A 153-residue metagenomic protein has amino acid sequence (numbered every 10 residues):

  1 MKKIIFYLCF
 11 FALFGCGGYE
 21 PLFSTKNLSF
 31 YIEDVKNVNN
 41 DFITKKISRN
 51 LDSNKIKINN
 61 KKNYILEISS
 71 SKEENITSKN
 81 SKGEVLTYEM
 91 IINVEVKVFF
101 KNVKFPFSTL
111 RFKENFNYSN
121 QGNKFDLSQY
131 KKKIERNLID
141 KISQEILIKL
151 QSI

Functional and structural regions predicted by a protein language model:
I4-L13: Sec-dependent N-terminal signal peptides
L13-I32: Bacterial Sec signal peptide processing site at the extreme N-terminus
E20-F23, D41, N59, E74-K79: Acidic, polar-rich low-complexity tracts and alpha-helical solenoid repeat scaffolds
K26-K46: Post-signal peptide N-terminal segment of mature Sec-exported envelope proteins
Y31-N37, F125-E135: Second-shell loop/turn segments in exported
N39-E67: Post-signal-peptide N-terminal segment of Sec-exported extracytoplasmic proteins
S48-R49, N54, E67-T109, K113-K132 (+1 more regions): Surface-exposed short loop/turn segments
Q129-I153: Short, well-ordered alpha-helical segments
